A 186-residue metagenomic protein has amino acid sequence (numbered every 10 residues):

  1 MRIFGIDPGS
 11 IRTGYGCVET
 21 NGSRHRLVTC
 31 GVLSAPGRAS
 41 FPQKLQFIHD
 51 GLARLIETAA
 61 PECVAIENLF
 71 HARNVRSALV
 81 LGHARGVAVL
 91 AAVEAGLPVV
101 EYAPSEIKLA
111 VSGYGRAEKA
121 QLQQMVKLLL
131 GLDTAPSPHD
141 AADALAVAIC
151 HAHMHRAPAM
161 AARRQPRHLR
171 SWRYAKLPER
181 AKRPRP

Functional and structural regions predicted by a protein language model:
M1-P186: Phosphate- and other anionic-substrate recognition elements at nucleic-acid/protein interfaces
